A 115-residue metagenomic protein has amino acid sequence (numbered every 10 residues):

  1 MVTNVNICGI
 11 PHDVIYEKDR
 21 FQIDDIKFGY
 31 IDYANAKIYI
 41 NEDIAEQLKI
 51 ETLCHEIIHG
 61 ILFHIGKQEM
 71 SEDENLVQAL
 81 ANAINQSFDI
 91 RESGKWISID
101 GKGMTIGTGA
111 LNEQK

Functional and structural regions predicted by a protein language model:
M1-L48, H64-K115: Metalloprotease/metallohydrolase-associated module, dominated by Zn2+-dependent proteases
E51-F63: Active-site recognition of the HExxH zinc-binding catalytic motif
